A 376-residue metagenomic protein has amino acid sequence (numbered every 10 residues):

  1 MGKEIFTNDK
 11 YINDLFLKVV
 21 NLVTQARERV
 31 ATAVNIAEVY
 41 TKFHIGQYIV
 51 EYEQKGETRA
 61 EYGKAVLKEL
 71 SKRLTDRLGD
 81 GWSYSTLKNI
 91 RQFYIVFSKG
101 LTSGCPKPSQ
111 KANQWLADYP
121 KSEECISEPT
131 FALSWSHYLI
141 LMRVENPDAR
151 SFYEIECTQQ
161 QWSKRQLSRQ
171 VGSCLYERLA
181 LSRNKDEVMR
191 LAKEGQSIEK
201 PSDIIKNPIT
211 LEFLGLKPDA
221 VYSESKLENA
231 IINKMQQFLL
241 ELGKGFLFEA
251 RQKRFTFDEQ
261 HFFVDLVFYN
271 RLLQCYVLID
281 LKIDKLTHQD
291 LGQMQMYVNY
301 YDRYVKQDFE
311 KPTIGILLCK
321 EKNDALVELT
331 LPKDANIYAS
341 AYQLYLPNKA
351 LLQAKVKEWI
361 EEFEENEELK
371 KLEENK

Functional and structural regions predicted by a protein language model:
M1-K376: Basic, low-complexity intrinsically disordered segments
